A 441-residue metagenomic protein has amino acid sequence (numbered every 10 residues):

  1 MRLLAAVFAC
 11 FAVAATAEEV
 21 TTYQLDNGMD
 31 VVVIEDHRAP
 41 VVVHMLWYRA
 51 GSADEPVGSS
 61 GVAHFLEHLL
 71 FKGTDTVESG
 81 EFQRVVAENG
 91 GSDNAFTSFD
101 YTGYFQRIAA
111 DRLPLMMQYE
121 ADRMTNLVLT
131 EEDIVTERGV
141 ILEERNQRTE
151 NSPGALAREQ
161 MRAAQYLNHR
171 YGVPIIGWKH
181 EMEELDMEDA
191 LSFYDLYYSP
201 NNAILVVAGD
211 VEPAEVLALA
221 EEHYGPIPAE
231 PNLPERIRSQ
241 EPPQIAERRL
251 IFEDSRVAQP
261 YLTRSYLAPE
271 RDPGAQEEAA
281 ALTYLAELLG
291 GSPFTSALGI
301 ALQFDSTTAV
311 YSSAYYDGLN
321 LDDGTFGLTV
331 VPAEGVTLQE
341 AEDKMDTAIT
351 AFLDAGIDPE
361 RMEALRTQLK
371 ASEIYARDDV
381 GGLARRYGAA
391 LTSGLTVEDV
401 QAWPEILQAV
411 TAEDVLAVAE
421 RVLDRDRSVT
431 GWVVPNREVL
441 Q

Functional and structural regions predicted by a protein language model:
M1-A9: Sec-dependent signal peptide recognition, specifically the positively charged N-region followed immediately by
C10-A14: N-terminal signal peptide c-region/cleavage motif recognized by signal peptidases
A15-S52, T76-D111, R148-N201, P226-D272 (+6 more regions): Non-catalytic beta-strand/loop surface segments
G28, L46, H64, Y104 (+9 more regions): Divalent metal-coordination and catalytic microenvironments
G51-S59: Short pre-active-site segment immediately N-terminal to the catalytic Zn-binding motif
S60-T74: Active-site SXXK
G73-T76, R107-R138, S292-P293, G318-A376: M16/insulysin-pitrilysin zinc metalloprotease superfamily fold
L353, L365, A376, L395-Q401 (+2 more regions): C-terminal soluble interaction/assembly domains
